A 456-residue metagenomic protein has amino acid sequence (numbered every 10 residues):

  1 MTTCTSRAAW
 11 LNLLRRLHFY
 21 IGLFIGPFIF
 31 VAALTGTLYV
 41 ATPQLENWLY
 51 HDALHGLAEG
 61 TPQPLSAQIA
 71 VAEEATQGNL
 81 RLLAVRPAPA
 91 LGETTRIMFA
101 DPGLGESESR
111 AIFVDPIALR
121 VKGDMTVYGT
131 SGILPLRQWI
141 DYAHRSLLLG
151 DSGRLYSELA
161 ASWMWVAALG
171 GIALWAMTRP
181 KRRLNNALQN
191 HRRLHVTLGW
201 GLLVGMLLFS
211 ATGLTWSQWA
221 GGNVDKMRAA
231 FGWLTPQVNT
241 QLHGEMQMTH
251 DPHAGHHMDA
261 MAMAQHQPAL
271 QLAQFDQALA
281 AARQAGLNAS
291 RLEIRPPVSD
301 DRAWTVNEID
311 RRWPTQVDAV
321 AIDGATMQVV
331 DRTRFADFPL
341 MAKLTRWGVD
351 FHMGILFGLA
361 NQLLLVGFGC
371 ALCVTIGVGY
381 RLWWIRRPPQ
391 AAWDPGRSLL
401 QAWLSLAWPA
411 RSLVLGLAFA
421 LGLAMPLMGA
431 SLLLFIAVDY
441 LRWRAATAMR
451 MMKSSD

Functional and structural regions predicted by a protein language model:
M1-D456: Conserved histidines in hydrophobic membrane contexts and catalytic metal-binding motifs
